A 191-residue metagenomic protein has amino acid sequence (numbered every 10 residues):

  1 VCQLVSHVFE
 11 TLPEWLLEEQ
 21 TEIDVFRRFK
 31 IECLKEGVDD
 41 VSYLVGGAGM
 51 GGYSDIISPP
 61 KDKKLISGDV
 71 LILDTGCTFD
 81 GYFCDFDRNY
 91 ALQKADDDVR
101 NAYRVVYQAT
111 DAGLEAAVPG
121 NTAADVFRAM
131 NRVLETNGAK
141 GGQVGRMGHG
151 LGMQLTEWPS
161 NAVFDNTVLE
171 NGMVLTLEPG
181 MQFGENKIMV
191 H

Functional and structural regions predicted by a protein language model:
V1-H191: Active-site neighborhoods and metal-handling regions in enzymes and metal-associated proteins
